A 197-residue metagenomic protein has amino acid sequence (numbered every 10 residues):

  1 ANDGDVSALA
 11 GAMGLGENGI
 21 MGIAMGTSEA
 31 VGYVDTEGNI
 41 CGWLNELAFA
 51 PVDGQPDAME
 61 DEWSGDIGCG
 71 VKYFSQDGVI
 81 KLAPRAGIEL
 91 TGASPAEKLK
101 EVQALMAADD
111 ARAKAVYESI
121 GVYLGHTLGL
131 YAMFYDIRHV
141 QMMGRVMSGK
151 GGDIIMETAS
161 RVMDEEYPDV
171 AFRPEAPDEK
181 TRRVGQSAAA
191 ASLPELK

Functional and structural regions predicted by a protein language model:
A1-N2, A176: Short loop/edge segments at beta-strand edges and connector loops that shape dinucleotide/nucleotide cofactor-binding
V6-L9, G22-A24, E29-D35: Short beta-strand scaffold segments in enzyme catalytic cores
S7, I40, S148-G149: Flexible, glycine-rich phosphate/dinucleotide-binding loops and adjacent beta-alpha linkers at cofactor/substrate
A12-G19, T36, Q55-K197: ATP-binding/phosphotransfer module of carbohydrate and carboxylate kinases, centering on a glycine-rich
G19-G22, I40: Structural motif
G26-E29, P51, V146: Glycine-rich beta-alpha junction loops
G32-P51: Eukaryotic endomembrane system proteins
